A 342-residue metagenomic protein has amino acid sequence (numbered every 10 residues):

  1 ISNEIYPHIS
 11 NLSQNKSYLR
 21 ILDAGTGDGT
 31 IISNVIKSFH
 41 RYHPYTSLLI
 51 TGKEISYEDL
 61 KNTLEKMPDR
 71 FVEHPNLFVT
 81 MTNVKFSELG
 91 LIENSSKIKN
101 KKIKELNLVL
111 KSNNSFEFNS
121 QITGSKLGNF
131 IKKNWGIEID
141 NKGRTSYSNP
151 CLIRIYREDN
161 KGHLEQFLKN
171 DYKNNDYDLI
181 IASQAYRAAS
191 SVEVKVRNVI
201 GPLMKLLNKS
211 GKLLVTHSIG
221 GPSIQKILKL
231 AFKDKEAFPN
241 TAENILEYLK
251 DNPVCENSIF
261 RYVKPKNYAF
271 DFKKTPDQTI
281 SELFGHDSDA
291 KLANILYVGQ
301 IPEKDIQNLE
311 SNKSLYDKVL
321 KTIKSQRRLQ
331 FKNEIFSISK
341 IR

Functional and structural regions predicted by a protein language model:
I1-S17, N34: Conserved alpha-helix/loop element of class I SAM-dependent methyltransferases that forms part of the SAM/SAH-binding
K16-G27, T51: Conserved class I S-adenosyl-L-methionine
D28, N34-N175, I341: Class I S-adenosyl-L-methionine-dependent methyltransferase module
I180-I181: Hydrophobic beta-strand segment of the Class I
V194-K209: A short glycine-rich, Lys/Arg-flanked "PGG" loop and its adjoining helix->strand segment in the class I
S210-S218: Conserved beta-strand signature within the Rossmann-like core of class I S-adenosyl-L-methionine
I219-K321: Substrate-binding/catalytic lobe of Class I Rossmann-like enzymes that use SAM or dcSAM, i.e., the mid-to-C-terminal
K324-R342: Core SAM-dependent methyltransferase catalytic element
